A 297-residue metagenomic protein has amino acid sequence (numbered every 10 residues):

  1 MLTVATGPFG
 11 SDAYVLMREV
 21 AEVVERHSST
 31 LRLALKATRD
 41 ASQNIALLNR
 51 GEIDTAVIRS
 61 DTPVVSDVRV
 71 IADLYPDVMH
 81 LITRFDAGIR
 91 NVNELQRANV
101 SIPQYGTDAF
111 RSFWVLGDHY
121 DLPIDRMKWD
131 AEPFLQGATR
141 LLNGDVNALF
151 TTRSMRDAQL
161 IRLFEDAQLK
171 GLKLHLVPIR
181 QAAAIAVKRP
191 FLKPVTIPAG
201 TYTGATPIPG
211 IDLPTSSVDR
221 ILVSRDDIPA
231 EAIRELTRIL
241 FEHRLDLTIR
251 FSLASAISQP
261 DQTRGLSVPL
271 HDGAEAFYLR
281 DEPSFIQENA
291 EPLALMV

Functional and structural regions predicted by a protein language model:
M1-A37, N49, S66, P76 (+1 more regions): N-terminal hydrophobic or amphipathic helices and topogenic motifs
L2-H27, L31, V78-N143: Bilobed "Venus flytrap"/periplasmic-binding protein-like clamshell domains and structurally analogous long
A37-A41, N49-P63, F150-D157, P178-Q181: Beta->alpha turn/N-cap motifs
L48-V57, S66-V78: Short beta-strand-centered segments that line the small-molecule binding cleft or hinge of alpha/beta clamshell
V70-R90, P178, V223-S224: Hydrophobic/proline-rich hinge and linker segments of small-molecule sensing/allosteric domains, predominantly
L74-D77, L95, S216-S217: Short, solvent-exposed loop/turn segments at the edges of secondary structure
I124-S217: Pocket-lining segment of extracytoplasmic ligand-binding domains
R189-T263: Secondary-structure end/capping motifs
